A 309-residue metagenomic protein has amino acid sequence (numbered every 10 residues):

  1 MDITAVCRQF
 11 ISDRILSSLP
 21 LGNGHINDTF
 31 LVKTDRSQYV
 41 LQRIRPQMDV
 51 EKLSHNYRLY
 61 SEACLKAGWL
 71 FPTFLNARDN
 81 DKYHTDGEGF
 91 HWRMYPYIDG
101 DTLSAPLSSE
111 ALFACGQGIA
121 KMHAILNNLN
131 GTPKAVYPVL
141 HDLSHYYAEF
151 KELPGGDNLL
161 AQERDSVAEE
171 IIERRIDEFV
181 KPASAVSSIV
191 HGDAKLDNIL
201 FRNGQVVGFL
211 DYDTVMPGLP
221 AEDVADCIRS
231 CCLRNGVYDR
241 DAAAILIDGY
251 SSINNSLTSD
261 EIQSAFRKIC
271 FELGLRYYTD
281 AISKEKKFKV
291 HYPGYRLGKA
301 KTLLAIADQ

Functional and structural regions predicted by a protein language model:
M1-L19: Juxta-kinase regulatory segment immediately upstream of eukaryotic protein kinase catalytic domains
D13-T34: ATP-binding glycine-rich phosphate-binding loop
L19-N23, Q42, E51, D101-F113 (+4 more regions): ATP-dependent phospho-/nucleotidyl transfer catalytic cores
V32-D35, G87, R202: Active-site beta-strand termini and strand-to-loop segments that position acidic
S37-P133: ATP-binding pocket architecture of kinase catalytic cores
P154, L273-Q309: ATP/Mg2+ or Mg2+-diphosphate-binding catalytic cores that bind nucleotide phosphates or diphosphates via glycine-rich
D197-S230: Catalytic activation segment of kinase domains across protein kinase-like and atypical kinase folds
A221-N254, I269-F288: Active-site activation/catalytic loop segments of kinase-like enzymes and analogous catalytic loops in related
